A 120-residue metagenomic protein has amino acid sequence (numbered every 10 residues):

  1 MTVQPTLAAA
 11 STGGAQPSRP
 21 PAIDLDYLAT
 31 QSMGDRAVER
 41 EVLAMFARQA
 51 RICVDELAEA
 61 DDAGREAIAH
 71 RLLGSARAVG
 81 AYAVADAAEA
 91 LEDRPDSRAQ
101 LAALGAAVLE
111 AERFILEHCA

Functional and structural regions predicted by a protein language model:
M1-D26, A37, V42, F46-R48 (+3 more regions): Amphipathic, coiled-coil-like alpha-helical segments
A29: Conserved catalytic core of two-component sensor histidine kinases, primarily the HATPase_c ATP-binding
I52-E66: Helix-loop segments that flank and shape redox-cofactor active sites
R65, A69, V84-A85: Solenoid-repeat scaffolds in large eukaryotic assemblies
L72: An anion-binding catalytic pocket shared by soluble metabolic enzymes
